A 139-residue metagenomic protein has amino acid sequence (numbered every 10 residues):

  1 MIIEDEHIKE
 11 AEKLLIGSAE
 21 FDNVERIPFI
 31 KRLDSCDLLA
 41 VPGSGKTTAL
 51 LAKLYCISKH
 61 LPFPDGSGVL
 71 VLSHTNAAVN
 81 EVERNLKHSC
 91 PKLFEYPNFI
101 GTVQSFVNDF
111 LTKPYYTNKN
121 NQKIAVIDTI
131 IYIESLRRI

Functional and structural regions predicted by a protein language model:
M1-K119: P-loop NTPase Walker
T117-I139: ATP-hydrolysis module of ASCE/P-loop NTPase motor domains, specifically the Walker B Asp-Glu catalytic pair
